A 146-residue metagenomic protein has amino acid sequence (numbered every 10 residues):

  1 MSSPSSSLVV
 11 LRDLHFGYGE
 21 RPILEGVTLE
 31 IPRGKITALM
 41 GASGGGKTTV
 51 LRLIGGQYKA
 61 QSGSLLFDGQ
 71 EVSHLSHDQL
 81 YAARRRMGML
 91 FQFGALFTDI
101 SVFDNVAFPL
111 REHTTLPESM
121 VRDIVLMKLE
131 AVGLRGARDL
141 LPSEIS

Functional and structural regions predicted by a protein language model:
M40-A42: The feature captures the beta-strand-to-loop junction immediately N-terminal to the Walker
G55: Helix-to-loop junction immediately C-terminal to a conserved catalytic motif
G63-E71: Conserved ABC transporter NBD signature motif
Q70-E71, E118-A137: Conserved ABC ATPase "signature" region
V72-G88, E112, E118-S119: ABC ATPase NBD coupling module
D99-F108: Short coil-to-helix segment of the ABC ATPase nucleotide-binding domain corresponding to the Q-loop/switch region
L140-S146: Conserved ABC ATPase signature
